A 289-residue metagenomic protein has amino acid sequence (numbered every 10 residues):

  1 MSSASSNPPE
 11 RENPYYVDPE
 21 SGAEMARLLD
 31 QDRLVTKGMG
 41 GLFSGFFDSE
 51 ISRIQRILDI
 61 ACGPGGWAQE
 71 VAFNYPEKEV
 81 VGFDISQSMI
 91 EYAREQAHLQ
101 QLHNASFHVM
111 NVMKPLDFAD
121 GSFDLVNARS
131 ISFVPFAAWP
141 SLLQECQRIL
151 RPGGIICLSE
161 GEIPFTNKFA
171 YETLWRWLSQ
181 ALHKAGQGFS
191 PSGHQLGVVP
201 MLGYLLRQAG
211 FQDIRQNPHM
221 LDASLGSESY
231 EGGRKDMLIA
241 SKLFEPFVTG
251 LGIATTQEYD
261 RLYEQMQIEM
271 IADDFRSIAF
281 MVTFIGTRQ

Functional and structural regions predicted by a protein language model:
M1-L34: N-terminal, positively charged/glycine-rich alpha-helical extensions of SAM-dependent methyltransferases
R11-D18, A23, W177-A181, R215-S277: C-terminal helical/coil "lid" or tail adjacent to the Rossmann-like core of SAM-dependent
R27-Q55, E70, N74: Conserved alpha-helix/loop element of class I SAM-dependent methyltransferases that forms part of the SAM/SAH-binding
R56-I60, P64-P115, S141: Class I SAM-dependent methyltransferase SAM/SAH-binding core
L116-L125: A short acidic, Gly/Pro-enriched loop at the edge of an enzyme's catalytic core that lines a small-molecule cofactor
F133, I155-L238: Conserved catalytic/acceptor-binding region of the Class I
P140-I155: A short glycine-rich, Lys/Arg-flanked "PGG" loop and its adjoining helix->strand segment in the class I
A209-Q212, A279-Q289: Core SAM-dependent methyltransferase catalytic element
